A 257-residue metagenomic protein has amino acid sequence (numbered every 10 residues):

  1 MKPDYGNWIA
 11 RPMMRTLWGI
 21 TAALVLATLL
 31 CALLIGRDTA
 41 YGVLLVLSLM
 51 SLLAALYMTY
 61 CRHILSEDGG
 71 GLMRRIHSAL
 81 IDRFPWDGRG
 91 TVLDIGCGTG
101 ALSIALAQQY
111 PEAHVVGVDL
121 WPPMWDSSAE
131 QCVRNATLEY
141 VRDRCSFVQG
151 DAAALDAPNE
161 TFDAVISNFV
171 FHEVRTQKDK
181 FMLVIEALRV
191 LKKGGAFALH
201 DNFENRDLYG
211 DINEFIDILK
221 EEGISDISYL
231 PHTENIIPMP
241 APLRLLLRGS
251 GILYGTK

Functional and structural regions predicted by a protein language model:
R11-L17, L56-I76: Class I SAM-dependent methyltransferase Rossmann-like catalytic core, especially the SAM/SAH-binding loop
G71-R89: Conserved alpha-helix/loop element of class I SAM-dependent methyltransferases that forms part of the SAM/SAH-binding
G88-G98, V116: Conserved class I S-adenosyl-L-methionine
T99-P111: Conserved SAM-binding loop of SAM-dependent methyltransferases across substrates and taxa, primarily the Class I
A153-V165: A short acidic, Gly/Pro-enriched loop at the edge of an enzyme's catalytic core that lines a small-molecule cofactor
K180-K193: A short glycine-rich, Lys/Arg-flanked "PGG" loop and its adjoining helix->strand segment in the class I
G194-D201: Conserved beta-strand signature within the Rossmann-like core of class I S-adenosyl-L-methionine
N235-K257: Core SAM-dependent methyltransferase catalytic element
